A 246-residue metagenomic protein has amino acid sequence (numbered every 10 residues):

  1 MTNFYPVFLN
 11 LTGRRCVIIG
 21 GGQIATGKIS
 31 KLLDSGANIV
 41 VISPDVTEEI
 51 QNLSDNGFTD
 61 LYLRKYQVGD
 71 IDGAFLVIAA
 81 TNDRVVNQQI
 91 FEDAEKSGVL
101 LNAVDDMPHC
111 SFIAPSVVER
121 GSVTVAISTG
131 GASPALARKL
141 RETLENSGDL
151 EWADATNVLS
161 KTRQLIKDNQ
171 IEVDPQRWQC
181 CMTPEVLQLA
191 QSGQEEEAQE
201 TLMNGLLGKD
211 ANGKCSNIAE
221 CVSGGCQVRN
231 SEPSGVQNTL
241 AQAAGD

Functional and structural regions predicted by a protein language model:
M1-D45, I50-L53: Hydrophobic, well-ordered beta-alpha structural blocks that scaffold small-molecule cofactor pockets
R15, F75-L76: Structural motif
Q23-I24, V85, G131: Residue-level detector of alpha-helix initiation sites
I39, L61, L100-L101: Hydrophobic beta-strand scaffold residues
S43, L61-K65, D105: Short loop/edge segments at beta-strand edges and connector loops that shape dinucleotide/nucleotide cofactor-binding
N52-D72: Glycine-rich, highly charged phosphate/nucleotide-binding loops
L76-N82, N87-A114: ADP-ribose/adenylate-binding Rossmann-like module
G131-V236, L240-G245: An accessory alpha-helical subdomain
